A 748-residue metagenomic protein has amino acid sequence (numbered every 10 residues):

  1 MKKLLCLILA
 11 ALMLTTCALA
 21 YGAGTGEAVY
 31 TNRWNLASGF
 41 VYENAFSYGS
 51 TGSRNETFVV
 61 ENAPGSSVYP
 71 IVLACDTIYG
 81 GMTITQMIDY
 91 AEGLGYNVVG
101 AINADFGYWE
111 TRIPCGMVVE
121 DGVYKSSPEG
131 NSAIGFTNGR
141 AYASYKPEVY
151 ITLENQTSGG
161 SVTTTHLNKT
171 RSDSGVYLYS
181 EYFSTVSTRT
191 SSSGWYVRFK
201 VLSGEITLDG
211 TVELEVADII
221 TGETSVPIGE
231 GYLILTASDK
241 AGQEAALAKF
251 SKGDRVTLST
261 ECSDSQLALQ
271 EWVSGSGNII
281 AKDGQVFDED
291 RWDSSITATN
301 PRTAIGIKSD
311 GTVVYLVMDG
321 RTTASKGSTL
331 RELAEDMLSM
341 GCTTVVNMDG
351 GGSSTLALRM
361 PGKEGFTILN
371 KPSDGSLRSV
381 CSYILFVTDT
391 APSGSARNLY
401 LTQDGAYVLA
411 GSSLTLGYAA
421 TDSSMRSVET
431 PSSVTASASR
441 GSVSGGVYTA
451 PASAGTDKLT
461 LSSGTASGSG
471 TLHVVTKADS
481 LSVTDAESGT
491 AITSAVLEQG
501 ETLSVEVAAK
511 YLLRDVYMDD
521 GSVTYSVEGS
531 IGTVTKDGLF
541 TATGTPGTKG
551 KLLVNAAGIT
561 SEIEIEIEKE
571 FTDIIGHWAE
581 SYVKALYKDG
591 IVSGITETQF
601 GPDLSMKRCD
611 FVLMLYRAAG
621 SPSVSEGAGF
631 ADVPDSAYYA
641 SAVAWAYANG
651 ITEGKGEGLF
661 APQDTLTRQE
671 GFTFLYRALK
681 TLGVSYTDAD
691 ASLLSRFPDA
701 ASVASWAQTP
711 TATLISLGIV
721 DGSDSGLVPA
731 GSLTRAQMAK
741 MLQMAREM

Functional and structural regions predicted by a protein language model:
L19, D479-L481, E562-E580, K588 (+5 more regions): Feature responds to low-complexity, polar/acidic, surface-exposed segments characteristic of secreted/exported proteins
Y21-I234: Zymogen propeptides
W109-N138, V273-M340, T355-S395, T402: Conserved, well-ordered active-site substructure
G411-R426, L459, E501-D515, L552: Beta-strand-rich structural segments
D422-G441, Y511-I531: Short flexible loop/turn segments that cap and initiate beta-strands
G446-T456, G538-T548, F660, L727-P729: Extracellular/luminal low-complexity segments enriched in Ser/Thr/Pro
G455-G464, T548-A556: A short beta-strand micro-motif common to beta-rich folds, especially ectodomain repeats
S467-V475, T560-I567: Edge beta-strands of extracellular beta-sandwich domains
